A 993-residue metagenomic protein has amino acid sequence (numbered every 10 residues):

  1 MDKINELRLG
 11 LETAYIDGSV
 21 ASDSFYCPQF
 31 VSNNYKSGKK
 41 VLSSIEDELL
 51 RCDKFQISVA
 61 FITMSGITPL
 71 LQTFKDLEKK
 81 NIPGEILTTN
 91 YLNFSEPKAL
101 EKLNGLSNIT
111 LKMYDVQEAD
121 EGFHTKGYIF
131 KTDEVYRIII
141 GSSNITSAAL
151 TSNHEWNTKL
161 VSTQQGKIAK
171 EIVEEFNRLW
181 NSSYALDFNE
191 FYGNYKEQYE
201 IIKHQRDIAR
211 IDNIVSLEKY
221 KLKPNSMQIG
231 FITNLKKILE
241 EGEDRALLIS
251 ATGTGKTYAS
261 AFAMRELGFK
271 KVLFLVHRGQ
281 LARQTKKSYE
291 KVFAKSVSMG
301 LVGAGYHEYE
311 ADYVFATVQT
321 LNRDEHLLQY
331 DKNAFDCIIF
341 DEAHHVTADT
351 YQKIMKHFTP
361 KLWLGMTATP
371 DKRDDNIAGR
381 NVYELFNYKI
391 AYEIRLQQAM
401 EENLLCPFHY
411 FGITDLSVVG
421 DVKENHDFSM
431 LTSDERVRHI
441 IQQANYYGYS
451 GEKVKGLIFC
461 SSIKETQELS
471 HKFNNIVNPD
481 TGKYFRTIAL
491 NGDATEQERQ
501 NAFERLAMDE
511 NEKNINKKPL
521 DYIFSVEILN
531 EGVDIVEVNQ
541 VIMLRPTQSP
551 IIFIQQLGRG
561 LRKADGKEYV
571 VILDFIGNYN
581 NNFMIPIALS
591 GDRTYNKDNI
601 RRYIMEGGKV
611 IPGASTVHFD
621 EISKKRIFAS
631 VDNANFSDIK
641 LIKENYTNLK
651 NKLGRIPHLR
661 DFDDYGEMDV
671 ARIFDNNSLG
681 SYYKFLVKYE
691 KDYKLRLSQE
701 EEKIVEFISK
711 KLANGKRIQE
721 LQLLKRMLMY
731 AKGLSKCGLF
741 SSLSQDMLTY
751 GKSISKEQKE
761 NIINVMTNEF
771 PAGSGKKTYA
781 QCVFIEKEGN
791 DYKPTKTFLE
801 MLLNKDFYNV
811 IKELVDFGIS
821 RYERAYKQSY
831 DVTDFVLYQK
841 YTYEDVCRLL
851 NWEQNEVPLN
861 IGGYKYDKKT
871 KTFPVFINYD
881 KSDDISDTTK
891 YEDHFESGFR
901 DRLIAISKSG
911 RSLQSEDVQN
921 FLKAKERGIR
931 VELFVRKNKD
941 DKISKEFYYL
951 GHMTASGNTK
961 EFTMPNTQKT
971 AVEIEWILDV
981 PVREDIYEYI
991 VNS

Functional and structural regions predicted by a protein language model:
M1-N225, I229, H344: PLD/PLD-like phosphodiesterase catalytic module centered on the HKD motif
F191, Q198-P224, H439, N445 (+4 more regions): Long, largely alpha-helical accessory region at the distal end of helicase-like NTP-driven motors
E240-M264, R278: Walker A/P-loop
L301, Y306-H307, H326, Y484-V526: Conserved helicase ATPase core of P-loop NTP-dependent helicases/translocases
H345-F408: Post-DEXD/H (motif II) to motif III coupling segment of the RecA-like Helicase ATP-binding lobe
Y388-L457: Conserved interdomain linker/interface between the two RecA-like ATPase lobes of SF2 helicase motors
P550-Q555, R559-L589: Conserved segment of the helicase C-terminal RecA-like domain
L686, K703-K711, I718-L723, L728 (+1 more regions): Acidic, glycine-rich low-complexity segments with interspersed aromatic residues
